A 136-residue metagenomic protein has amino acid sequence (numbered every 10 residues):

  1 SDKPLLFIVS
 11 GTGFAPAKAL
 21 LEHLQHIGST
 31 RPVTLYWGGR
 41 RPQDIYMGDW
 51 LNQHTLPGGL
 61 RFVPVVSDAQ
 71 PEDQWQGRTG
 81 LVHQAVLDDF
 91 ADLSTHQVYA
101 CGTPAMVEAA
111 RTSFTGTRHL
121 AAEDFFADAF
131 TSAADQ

Functional and structural regions predicted by a protein language model:
S1-F7, A19-H26, R41, V66-D68 (+1 more regions): FAD-binding FR-type
L6-F14: Short, glycine-rich nucleotide/cofactor-binding loops
G13-P16, M106: Catalytic-loop motifs flanking and including active-site residues across diverse enzymes
A15-E22, D49-N52: Internal, well-ordered alpha-helical scaffold/interface segments that support domain packing or protein-protein contacts
P32-Q136: Reductase modules of NAD(P)H-dependent flavoproteins
